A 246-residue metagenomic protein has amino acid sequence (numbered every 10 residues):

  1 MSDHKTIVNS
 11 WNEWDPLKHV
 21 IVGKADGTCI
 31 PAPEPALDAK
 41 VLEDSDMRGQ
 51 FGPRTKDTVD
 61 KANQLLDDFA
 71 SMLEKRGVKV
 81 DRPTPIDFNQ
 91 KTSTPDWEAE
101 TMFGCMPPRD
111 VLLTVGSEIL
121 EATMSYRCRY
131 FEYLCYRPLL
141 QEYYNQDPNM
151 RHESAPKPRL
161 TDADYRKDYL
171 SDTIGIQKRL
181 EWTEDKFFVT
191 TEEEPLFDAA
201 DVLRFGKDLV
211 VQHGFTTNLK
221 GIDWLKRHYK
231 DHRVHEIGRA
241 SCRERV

Functional and structural regions predicted by a protein language model:
M1-R243: The feature marks the mature, well-folded catalytic cores of soluble enzymes
